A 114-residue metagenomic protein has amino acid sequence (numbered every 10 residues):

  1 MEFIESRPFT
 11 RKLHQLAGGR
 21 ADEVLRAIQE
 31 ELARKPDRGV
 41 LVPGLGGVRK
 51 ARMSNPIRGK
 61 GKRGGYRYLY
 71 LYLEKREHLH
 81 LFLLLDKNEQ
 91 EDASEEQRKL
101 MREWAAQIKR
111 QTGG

Functional and structural regions predicted by a protein language model:
M1-K62, K75-R76, Q90-G114: Basic, Lys/Arg-enriched alpha-helical interface segments
G65-L84: Short, hydrophobic/aromatic-rich beta-strand segments within well-structured domains
K87: Short, conserved catalytic or interaction motifs in soluble domains
